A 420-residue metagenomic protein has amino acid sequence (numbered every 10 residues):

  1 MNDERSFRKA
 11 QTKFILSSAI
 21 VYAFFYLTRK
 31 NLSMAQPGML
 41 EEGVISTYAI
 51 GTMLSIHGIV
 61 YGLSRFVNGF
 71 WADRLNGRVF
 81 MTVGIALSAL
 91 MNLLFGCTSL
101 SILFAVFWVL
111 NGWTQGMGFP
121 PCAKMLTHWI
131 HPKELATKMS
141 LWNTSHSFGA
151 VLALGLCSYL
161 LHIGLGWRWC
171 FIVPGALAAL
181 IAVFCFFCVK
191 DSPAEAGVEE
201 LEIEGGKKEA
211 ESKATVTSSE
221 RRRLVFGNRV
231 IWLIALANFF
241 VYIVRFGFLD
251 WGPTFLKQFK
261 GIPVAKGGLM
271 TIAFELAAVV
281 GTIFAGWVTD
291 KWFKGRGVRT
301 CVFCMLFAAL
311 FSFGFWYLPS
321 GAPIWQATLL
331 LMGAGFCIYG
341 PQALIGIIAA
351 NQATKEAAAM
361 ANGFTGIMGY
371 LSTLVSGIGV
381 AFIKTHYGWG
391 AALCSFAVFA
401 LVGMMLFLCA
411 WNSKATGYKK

Functional and structural regions predicted by a protein language model:
K30, G58-F66, A150-V151, E275-I283 (+1 more regions): Residue-level signature of mid-helix packing/kink "hotspots" within the transmembrane helices of 12-pass Major
L32-Q36, N228-I283, Q342, S376-G377: Extracytoplasmic gate region of multi-pass secondary transporters
L63-I102: Conserved MFS/SLC helix-loop-helix module at the cytosolic interface between two early adjacent transmembrane helices
R65-N76, I283-K294, K384: Helix-to-loop junctions at the C-terminal end of transmembrane segments in multipass secondary transporters
R74-I85, K291-M305: Cytoplasmic membrane-interface "Motif A"-like loop-to-helix N-cap segments of 12-TM Major Facilitator Superfamily
A86-S99, L306-S320: C-terminal ends and interior cores of transmembrane alpha-helices in multi-pass membrane transporters/permeases
F107-F148: Cytoplasmic helix-loop-helix junction between adjacent transmembrane helices in 12-TM secondary transporters
W142-P193: Helix-loop-helix hairpin linking two adjacent transmembrane segments in secondary transporters
